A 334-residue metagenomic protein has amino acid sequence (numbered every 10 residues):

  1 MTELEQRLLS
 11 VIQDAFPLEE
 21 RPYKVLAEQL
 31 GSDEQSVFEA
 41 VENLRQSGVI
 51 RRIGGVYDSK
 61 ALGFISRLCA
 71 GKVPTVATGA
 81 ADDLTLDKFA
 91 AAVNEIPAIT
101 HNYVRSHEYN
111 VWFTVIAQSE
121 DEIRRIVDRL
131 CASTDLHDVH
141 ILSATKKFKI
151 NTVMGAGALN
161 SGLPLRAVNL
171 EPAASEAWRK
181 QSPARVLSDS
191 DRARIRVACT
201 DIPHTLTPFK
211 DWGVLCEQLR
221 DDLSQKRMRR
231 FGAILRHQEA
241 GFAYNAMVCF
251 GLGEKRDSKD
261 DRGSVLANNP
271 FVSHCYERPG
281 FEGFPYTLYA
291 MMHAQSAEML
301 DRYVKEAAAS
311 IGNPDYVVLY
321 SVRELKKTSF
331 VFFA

Functional and structural regions predicted by a protein language model:
M1-A334: A compositional/biophysical signature of low hydrophobicity enriched in polar/charged and small residues
